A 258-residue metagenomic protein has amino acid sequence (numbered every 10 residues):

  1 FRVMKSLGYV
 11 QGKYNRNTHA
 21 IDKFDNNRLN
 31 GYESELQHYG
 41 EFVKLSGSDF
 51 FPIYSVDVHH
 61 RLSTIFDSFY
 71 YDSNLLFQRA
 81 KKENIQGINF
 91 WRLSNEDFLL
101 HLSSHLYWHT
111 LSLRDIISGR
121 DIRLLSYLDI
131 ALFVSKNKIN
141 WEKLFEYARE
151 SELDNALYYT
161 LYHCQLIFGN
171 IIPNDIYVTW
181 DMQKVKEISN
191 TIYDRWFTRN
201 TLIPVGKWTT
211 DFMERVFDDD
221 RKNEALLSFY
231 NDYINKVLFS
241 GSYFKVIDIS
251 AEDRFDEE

Functional and structural regions predicted by a protein language model:
R2-E258: Conserved NTP-donor binding/palm subdomain of two-metal-ion nucleotidyltransferases/polymerases, i.e., the charged
